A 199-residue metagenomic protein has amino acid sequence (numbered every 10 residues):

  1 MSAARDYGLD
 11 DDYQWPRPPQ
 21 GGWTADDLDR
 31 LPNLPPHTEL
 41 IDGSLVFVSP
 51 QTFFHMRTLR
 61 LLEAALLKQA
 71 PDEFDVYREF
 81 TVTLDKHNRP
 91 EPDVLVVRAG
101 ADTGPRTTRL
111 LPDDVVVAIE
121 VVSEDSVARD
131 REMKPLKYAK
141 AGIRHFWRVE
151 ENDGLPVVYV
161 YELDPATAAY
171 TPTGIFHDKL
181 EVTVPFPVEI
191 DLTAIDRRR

Functional and structural regions predicted by a protein language model:
M1-R199: Gly/Pro/Ser/Thr-rich low-complexity, intrinsically disordered segments predominantly at protein N-termini
